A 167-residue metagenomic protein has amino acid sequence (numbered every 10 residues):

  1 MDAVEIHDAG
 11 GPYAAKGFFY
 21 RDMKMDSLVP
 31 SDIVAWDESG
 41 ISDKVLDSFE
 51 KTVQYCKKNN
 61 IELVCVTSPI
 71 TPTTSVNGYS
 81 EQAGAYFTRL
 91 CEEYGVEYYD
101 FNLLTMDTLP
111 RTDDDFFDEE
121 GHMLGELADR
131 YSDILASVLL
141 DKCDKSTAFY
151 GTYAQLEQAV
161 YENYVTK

Functional and structural regions predicted by a protein language model:
M1-N59, T147-K167: Secreted/periplasmic serine-hydrolase-like ester/acetyl group-modifying domain
M25-V29, I61-V64, T108-T112: Short amphipathic alpha-helical segments, especially helix-boundary/capping motifs
A35-S42, P72-N77, F117-H122: Second-shell loop/turn segments in exported
T52-N77: Active-site segments of SGNH/GDSL-like serine hydrolases that catalyze O-acetyl group transfer/hydrolysis on lipids
N77-K167: C-terminal regions of proteins
